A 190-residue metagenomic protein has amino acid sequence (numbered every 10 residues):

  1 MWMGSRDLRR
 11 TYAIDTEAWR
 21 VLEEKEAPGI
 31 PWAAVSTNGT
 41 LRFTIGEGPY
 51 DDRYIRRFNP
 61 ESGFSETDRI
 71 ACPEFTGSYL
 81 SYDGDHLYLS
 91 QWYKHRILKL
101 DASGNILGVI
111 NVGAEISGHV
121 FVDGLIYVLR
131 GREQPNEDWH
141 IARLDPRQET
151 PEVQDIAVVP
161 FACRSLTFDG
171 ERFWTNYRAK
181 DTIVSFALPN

Functional and structural regions predicted by a protein language model:
W2-D7, F43-D52, L87-K94, V128-N136 (+1 more regions): Conserved beta-strand positions in repeat-built beta-propeller and related beta-rich domains
R9-A13, Y50-R56, R96-L98, N136-A142 (+1 more regions): Structural motif
D15-W19, F58-G63, L100-N105, D145-E149 (+1 more regions): Short loop/turn segments that connect beta-strands within beta-propeller blades
E24-P28, R69-E74, V109-G113, D155-P160: Surface loop/turn motifs at the tips and blade-to-blade linkers of beta-strand repeat domains
G29-I30, D51, F75-T76, Y93 (+4 more regions): Beta-rich catalytic cores
N38-T40, G84-D85, D123-G124, G170-E171: Short coil/turn segments that connect the beta-strands within blades of beta-propeller domains
F161-N190: Blade-level signature of beta-propeller repeat domains, shared across WD40, Kelch, NHL, RCC1 and BNR/Asp-box propellers
